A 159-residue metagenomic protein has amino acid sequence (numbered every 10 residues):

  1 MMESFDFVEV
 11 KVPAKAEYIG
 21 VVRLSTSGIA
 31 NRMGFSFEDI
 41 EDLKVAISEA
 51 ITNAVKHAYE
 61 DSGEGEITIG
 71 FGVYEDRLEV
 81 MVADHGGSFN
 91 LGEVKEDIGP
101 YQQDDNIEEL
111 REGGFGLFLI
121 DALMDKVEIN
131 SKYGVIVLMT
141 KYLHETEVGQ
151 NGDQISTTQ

Functional and structural regions predicted by a protein language model:
M1-E9, V55-Q159: Conserved beta-strand-loop-beta-strand hairpin that lines the nucleotide-binding pocket of ATP/GTP-utilizing enzymes
M1-V45, G149-Q159: Bergerat-fold GHKL ATPase/HATPase_c domain
F37-S62: Conserved ATP-binding N-box helix of the HATPase_c
